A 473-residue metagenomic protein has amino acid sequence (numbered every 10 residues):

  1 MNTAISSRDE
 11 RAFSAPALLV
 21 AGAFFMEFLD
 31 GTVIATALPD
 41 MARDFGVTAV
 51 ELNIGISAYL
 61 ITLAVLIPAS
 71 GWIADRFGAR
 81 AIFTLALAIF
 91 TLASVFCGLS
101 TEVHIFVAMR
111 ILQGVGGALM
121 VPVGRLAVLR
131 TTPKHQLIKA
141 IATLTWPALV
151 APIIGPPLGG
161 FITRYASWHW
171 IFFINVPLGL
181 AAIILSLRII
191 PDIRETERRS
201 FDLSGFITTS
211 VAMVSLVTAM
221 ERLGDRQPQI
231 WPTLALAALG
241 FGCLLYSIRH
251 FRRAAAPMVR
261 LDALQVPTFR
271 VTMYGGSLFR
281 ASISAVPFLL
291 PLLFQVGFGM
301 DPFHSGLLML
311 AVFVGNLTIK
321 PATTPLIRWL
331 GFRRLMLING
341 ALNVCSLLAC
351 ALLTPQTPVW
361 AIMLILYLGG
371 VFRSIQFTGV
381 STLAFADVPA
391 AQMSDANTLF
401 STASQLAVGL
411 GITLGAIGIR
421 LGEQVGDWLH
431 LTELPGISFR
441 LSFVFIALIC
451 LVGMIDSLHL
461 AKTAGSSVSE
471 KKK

Functional and structural regions predicted by a protein language model:
M1-A12, L458-K473: Intrinsic disorder in cytosolic terminal tails and internal cytosolic loops of multi-pass membrane transporters
F13-L29, I34-T36, A49, G55-I56 (+5 more regions): 12-transmembrane solute porter fold
D44-G46, G78, L99-I105, A166-S167 (+3 more regions): Helix-breaking motifs and short loop linkers at transmembrane-helix boundaries and internal kinks in secondary membrane
A64-V65, V95, L149, I153 (+4 more regions): Hydrophobic/small/kink-forming positions within alpha-helical transmembrane segments of polytopic membrane proteins
I67-S204: Helix-loop-helix hairpins in multi-pass membrane proteins, especially solute transporters
I89-L99, L178-L185, G242-Y246, Y274 (+3 more regions): Transmembrane-helix signature of multi-pass solute transporters
W146, V150-A166, T218, L406-V425: A gly/Pro-rich, aromatic-decorated transmembrane alpha-helix motif that marks the paired, flexible gating helices
R164-G275, M300, I446: Hydrophobic transmembrane-helix bundles of small-molecule transporters
